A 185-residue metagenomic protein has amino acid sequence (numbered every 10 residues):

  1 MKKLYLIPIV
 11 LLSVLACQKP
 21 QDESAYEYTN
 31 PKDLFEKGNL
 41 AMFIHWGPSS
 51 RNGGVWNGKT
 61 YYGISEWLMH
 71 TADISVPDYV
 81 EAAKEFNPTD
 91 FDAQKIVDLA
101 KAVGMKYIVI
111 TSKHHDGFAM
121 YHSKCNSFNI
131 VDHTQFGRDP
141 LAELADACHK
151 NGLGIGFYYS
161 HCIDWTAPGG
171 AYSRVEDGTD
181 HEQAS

Functional and structural regions predicted by a protein language model:
M1-Q21: Bacterial Sec-dependent N-terminal signal peptides
K19-S185: Mature catalytic domains of secreted/periplasmic carbohydrate-active enzymes
